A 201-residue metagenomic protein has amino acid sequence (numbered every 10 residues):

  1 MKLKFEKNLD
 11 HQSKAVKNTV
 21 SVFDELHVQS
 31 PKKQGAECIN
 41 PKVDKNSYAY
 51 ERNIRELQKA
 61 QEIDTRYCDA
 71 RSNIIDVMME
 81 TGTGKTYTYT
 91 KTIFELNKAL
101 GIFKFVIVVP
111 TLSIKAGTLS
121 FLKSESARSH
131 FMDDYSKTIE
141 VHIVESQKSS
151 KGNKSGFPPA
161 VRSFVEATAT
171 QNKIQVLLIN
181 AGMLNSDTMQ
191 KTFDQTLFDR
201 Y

Functional and structural regions predicted by a protein language model:
M1-Y201: RecA-like P-loop NTPase motor core of helicase/translocase proteins
